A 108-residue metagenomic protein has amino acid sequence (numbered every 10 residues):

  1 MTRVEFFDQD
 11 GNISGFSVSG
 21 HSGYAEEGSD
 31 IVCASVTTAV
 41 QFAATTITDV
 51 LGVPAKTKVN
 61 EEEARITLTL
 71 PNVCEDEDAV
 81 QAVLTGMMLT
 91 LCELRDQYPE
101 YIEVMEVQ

Functional and structural regions predicted by a protein language model:
M1-I31, Q41, T45-Q108: N-terminal intrinsically disordered, cationic/polar leader segments that include organellar targeting peptides
V32-V36: Short, conserved glycine- and acidic-residue-centered signature motifs in active-site or ligand-binding loops
